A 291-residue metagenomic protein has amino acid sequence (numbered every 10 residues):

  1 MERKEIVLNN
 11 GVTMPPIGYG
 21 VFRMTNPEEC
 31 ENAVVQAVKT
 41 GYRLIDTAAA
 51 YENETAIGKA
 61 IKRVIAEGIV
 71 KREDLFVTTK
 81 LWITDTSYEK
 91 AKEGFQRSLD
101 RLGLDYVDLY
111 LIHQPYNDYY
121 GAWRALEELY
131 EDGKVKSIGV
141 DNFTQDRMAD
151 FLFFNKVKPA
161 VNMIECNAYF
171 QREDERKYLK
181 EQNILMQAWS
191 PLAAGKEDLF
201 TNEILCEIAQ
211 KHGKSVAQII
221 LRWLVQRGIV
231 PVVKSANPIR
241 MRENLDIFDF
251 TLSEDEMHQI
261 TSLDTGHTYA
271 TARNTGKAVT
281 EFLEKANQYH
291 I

Functional and structural regions predicted by a protein language model:
M1-L75, L192, N287-I291: N-terminal binding-site loop/beta-alpha segment at the start of enzyme catalytic domains that lines or forms
M24-E28, A48-A56, T84-E89, P115-Y119 (+2 more regions): Acidic-and-aromatic substrate-binding clefts and catalytic sites of carbohydrate-active enzymes
T25-V38, T86-L102, G121, D146-A149 (+1 more regions): Short, acidic/polar
Y42, L104-V107, V135, P159: A structural motif
T55-A66, F95-L99, L126, M148 (+1 more regions): Short, well-ordered amphipathic alpha-helices
K71-D85, D108-P115, N142: A short, structured active-site edge motif that brings together acidic residues
A91-L111, E128-D132: CE4/NodB-like, metal-dependent polysaccharide N-deacetylase domain that modifies extracellular/periplasmic N-acetylated
Q114-I291: Beta/alpha (TIM)-barrel catalytic core signal, keyed to glycine-rich beta->alpha loops juxtaposed to Asp/Glu that bind
